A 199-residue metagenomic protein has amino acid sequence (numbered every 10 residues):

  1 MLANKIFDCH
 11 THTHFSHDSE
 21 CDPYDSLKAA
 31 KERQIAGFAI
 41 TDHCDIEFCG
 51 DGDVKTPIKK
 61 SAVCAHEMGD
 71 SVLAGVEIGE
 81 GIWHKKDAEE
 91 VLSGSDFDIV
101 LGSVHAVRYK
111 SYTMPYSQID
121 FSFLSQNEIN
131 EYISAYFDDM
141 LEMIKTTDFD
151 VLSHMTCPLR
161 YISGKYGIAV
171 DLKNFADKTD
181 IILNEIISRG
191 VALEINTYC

Functional and structural regions predicted by a protein language model:
L2-S134, D138: A metal-dependent hydrolase metal-coordination microenvironment
F15-H17, S95, G102-C199: Domain-core and long-helix interface of multi-subunit machines
